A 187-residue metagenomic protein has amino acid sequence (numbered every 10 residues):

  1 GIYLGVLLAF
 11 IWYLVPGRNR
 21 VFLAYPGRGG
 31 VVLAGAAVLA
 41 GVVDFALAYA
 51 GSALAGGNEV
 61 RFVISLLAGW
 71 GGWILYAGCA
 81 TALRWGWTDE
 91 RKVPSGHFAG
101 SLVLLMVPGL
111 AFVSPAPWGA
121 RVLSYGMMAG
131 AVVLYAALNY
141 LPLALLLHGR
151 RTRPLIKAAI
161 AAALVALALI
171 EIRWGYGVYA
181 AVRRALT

Functional and structural regions predicted by a protein language model:
Y3-T187: Secretory/periplasmic and organellar redox-cofactor proteins
